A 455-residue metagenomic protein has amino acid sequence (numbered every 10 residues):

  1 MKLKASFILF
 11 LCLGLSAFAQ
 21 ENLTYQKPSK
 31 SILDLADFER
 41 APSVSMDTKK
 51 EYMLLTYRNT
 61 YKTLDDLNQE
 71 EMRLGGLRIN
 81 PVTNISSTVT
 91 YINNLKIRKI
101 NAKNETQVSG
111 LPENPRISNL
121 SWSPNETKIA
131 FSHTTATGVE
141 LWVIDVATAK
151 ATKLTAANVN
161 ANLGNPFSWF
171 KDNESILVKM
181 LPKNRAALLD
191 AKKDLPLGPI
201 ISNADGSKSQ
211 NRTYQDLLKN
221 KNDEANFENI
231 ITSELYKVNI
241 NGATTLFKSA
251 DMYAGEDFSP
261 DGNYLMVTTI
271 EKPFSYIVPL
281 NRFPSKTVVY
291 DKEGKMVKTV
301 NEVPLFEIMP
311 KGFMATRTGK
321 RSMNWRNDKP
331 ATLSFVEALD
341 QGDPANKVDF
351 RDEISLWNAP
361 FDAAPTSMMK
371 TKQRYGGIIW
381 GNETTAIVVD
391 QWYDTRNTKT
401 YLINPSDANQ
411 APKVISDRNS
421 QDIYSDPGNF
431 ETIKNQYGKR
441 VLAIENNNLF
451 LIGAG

Functional and structural regions predicted by a protein language model:
M1-A5, A19-Q20: Short, Lys/Arg-enriched, disordered terminal segments
K4-G14: Sec-dependent N-terminal signal peptides
C12, A19-G455: Beta-propeller folds
